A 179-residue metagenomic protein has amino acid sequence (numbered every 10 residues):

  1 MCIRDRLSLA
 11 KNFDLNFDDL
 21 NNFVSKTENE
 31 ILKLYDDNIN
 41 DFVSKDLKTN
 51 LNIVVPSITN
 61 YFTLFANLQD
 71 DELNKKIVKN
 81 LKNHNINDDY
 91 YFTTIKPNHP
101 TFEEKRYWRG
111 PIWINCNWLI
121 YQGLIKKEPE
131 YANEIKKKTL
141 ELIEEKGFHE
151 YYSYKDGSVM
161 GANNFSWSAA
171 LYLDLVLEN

Functional and structural regions predicted by a protein language model:
M1-I3: Short, small-residue-biased leader/transition segments that mark boundaries at the very start of proteins
R6-L9, A66, G123-K126, L175: Core register positions within helices of long alpha-helical scaffolds
R6-N21: Inter-helical turn/loop segments and adjacent helix faces that build the functional surface of alpha-helical bundle
F17-L20, N74, A132: Solenoid-repeat scaffolds in large eukaryotic assemblies
S25-I112, K138-N179: Extended glycan-interaction surfaces of carbohydrate-active proteins
